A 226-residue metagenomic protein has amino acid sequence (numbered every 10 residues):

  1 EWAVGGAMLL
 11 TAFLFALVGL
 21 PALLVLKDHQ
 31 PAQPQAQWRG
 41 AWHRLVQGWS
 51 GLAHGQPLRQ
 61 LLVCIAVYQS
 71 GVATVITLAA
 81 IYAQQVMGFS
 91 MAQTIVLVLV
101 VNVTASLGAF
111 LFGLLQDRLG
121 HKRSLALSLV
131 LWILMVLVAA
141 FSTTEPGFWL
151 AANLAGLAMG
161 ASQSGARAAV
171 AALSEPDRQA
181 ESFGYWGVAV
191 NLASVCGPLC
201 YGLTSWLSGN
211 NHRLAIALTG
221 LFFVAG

Functional and structural regions predicted by a protein language model:
E1-F13, L203-F222: A membrane-interface helix-boundary motif in multi-pass transporters
A12-A32, G226: C-terminal membrane-cytosol helix-exit motif in multi-pass small-molecule transporters
D28-L62: Juxtamembrane intracellular "pre-TM" segments in multi-pass secondary transporters
T77-T94: Short amphipathic helix-loop junctions that connect adjacent transmembrane helices in Major Facilitator Superfamily/SLC
L107-H121, S205: Helix-to-loop junctions at the C-terminal end of transmembrane segments in multipass secondary transporters
R123-V138: Structural signature of the two symmetry-related core transmembrane helices
A140-A152: Helix-loop junctions at membrane interfaces in 12-TM secondary transporters
A161-E175: Intracellular juxtamembrane helix-capping segments at the cytosolic ends of symmetry-related transmembrane helices
